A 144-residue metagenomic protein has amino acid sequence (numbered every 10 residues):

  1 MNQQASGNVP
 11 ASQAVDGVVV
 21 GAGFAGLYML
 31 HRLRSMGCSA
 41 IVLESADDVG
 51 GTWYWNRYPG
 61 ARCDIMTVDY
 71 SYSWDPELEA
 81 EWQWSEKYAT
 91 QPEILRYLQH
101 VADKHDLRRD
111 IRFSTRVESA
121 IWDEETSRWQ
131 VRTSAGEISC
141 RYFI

Functional and structural regions predicted by a protein language model:
M1-G17, S35-M36, D64, R96 (+1 more regions): Extreme N-terminal leader/targeting segments of oxidoreductases
Q13-V42: N-terminal Rossmann-like FAD-binding beta1-loop-alpha1 element of flavoenzymes
R34, Y54, D103: Short polybasic/polar patches that bind polyanions
S39, Y54-Y97: Glycine-rich active-site loop/strand segments that organize a redox cofactor
G50: Short alpha-helix immediately C-terminal to the canonical SAM-binding loop
W84-F143: Feature captures the FAD/FMN-dependent oxidoreductase FAD-binding
